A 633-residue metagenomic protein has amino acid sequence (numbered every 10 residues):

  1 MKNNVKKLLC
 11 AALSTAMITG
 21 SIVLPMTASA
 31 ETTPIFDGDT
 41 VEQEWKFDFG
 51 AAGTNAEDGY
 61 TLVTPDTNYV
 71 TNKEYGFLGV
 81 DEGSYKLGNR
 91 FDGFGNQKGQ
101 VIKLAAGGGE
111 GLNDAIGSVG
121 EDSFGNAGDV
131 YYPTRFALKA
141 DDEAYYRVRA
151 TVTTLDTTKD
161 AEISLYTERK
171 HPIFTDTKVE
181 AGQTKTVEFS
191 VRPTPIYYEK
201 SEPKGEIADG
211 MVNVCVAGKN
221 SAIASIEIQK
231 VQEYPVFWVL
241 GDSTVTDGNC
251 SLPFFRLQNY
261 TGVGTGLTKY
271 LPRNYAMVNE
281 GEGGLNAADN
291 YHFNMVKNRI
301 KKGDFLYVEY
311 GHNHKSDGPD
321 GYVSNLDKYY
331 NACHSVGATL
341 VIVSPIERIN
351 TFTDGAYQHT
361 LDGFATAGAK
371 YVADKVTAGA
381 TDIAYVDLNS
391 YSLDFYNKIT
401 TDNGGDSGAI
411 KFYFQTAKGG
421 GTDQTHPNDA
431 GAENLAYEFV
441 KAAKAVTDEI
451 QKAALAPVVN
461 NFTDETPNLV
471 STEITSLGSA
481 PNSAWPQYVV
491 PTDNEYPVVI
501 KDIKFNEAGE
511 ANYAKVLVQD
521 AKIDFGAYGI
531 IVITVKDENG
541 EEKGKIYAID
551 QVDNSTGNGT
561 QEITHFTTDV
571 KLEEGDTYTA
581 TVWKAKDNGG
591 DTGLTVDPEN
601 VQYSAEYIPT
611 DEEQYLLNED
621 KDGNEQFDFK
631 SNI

Functional and structural regions predicted by a protein language model:
T19-I35: Sec-dependent signal peptide cleavage junction
F49, I223-G281, N294-K302: Serine-esterase "nucleophile elbow" of acetyl-processing enzymes
F77-A140: Surface-exposed, low-complexity/disordered Ser/Thr/Gly/Pro/Asn-rich loops and linkers
D156-T175: Short, surface-exposed beta-strand/strand-loop-strand elements in extracellular ectodomains
V214-S221: Short beta-strand-plus-loop segments that form exposed binding edges in beta-rich domains
V236-G241, V245-T246, A276-G281, D304-Y310 (+4 more regions): Structural recognition of the beta-strand scaffold that forms the well-ordered cores of secreted hydrolase catalytic
D289-S324, H334, E347-N350: Oxyanion-hole/transition-state-stabilizing segment in secreted/luminal serine hydrolases and related acyltransferases
N350-P481: Catalytic His-Asp segment of secreted/periplasmic serine-dependent ester chemistry enzymes
